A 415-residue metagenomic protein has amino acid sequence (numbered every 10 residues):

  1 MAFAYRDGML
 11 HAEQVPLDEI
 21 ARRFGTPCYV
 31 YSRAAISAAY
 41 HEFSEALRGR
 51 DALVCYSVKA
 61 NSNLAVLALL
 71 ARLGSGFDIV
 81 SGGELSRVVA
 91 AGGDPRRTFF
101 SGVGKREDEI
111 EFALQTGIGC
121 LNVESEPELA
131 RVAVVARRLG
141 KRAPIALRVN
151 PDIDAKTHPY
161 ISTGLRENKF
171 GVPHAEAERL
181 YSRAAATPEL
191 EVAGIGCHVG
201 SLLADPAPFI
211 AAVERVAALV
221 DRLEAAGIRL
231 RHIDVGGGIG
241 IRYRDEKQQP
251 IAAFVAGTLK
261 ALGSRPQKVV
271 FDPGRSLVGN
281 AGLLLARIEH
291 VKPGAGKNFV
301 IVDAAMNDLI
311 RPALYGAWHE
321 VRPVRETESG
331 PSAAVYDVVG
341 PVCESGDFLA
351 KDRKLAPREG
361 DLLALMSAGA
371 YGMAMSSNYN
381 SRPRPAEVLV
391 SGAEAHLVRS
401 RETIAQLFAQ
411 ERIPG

Functional and structural regions predicted by a protein language model:
M1-A143, T187-E191, A218-D221, A225 (+1 more regions): A charged N-terminal "starter" segment
C55, C120, P144, H232 (+2 more regions): Hydrophobic "anchor" residues on beta-strands that sit immediately upstream of conserved functional sites
S57, P144-N150, G196-H198, D234-G236 (+2 more regions): Short beta-strand segments
A60-S62, G83-E84, G104-K105, S125-P127 (+5 more regions): Active-site-proximal loop/turn and secondary-structure-junction residues that shape catalytic pockets, frequently
V66-L67, A90-A91, I110-Q115, V132-V135 (+6 more regions): Short acidic, glycine/serine/threonine-rich loops at helix termini
F77-D78, T98, L121, I195 (+3 more regions): Hydrophobic residues within beta-strands of alpha/beta enzymes
P151-K292, L349, K354, N380-R382 (+1 more regions): Active-site loop/helix belt of alpha/beta enzymes
G257, P266-G415: Charged (often Lys/Glu-rich) extended helix/loop segments that serve as interaction or gating elements
